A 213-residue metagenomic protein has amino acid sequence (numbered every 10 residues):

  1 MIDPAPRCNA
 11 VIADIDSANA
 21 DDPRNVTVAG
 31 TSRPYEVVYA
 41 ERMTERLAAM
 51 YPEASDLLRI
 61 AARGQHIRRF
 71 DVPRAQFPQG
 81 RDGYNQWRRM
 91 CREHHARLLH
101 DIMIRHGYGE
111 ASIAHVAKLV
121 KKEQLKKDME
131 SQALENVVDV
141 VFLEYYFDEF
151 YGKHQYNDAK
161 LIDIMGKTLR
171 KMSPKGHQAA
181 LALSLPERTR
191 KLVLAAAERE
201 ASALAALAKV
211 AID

Functional and structural regions predicted by a protein language model:
I2-R7, S17, G30-V37, E41 (+5 more regions): Divalent metal-dependent phosphate-bond-processing catalytic cores, especially two-metal-ion Mg2+/Mn2+ enzymes that act
V11, L58, R88-R92, A133-N136: Amphipathic alpha-helix face/heptad-repeat signature
V11-G30: Generic N-terminal amphipathic, Lys/Arg-enriched alpha-helix
I12, T44, E93-A96, H100 (+1 more regions): An amphipathic alpha-helix signature
V26-G30, E41, D82, Q86 (+4 more regions): A near-ubiquitous, low-amplitude feature marking generic local secondary-structure context
Y51-I60, G107-L119: Acidic/histidine metal-binding catalytic segments
D56-R74, Q79, H95, L99 (+2 more regions): His-Asp-centered metal-binding catalytic motifs of divalent-metal-dependent phosphohydrolases/nucleases
A75-A117: Helix-adjacent hinge/juxtasegments
